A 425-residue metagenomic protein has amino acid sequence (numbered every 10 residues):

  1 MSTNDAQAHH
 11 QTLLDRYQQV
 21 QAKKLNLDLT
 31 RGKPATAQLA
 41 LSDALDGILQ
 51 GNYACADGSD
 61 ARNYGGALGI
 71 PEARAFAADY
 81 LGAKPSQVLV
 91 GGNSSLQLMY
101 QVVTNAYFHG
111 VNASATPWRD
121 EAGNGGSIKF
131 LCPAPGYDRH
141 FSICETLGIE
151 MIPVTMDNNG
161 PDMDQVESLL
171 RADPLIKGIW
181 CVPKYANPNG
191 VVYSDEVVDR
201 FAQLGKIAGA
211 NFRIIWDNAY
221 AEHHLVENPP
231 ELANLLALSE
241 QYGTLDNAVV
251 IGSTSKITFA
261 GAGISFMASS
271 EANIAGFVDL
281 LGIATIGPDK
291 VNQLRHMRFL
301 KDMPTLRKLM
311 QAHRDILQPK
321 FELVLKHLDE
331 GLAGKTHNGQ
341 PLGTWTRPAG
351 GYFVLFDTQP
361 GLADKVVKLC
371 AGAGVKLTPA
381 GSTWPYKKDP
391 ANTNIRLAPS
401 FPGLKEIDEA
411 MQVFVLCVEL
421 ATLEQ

Functional and structural regions predicted by a protein language model:
S2-L68, E72-D79, G372-V375, K388: N-terminal "arm"/small-domain region of PLP-dependent enzymes with the aminotransferase-like
A54, S59-A210, A221-G243, V415-Q425: Conserved core of the PLP fold type I
G91, S239-Q318: Conserved core segment of the aminotransferase class I/II
D217: Glycine-centered flexible beta-alpha turn that most often forms the glycine-rich phosphate-binding loop
Q311-L325, N338-D357: Conserved glycine-rich beta-strand-loop-beta hairpin in the small C-terminal domain of fold type I
L355-G361, L377-Q412, L416-C417: Conserved PLP-binding active-site segment of the aspartate aminotransferase-like
V366-G372, A410-V415: Short amphipathic alpha-helices in soluble, non-transmembrane regions that often serve as interface/regulatory elements
